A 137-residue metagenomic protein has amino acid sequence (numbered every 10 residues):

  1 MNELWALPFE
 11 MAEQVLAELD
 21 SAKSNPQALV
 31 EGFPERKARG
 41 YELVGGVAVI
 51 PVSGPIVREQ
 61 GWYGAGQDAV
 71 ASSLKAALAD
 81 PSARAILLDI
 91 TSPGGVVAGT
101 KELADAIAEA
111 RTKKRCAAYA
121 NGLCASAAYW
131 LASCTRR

Functional and structural regions predicted by a protein language model:
M1-R137: N-terminal organellar transit peptides
